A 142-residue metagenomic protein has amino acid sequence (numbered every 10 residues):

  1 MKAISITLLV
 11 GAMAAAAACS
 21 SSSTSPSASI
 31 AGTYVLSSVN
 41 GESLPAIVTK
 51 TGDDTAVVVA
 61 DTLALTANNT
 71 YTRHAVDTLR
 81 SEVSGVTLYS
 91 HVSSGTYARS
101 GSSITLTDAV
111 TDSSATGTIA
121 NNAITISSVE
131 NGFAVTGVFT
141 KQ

Functional and structural regions predicted by a protein language model:
M1-L8: Bacterial N-terminal signal peptides that target proteins for export
A14-A18: C-terminal motif of bacterial Sec signal peptides marking the signal peptidase cleavage site
S20-Q142: Lipid interaction determinants
